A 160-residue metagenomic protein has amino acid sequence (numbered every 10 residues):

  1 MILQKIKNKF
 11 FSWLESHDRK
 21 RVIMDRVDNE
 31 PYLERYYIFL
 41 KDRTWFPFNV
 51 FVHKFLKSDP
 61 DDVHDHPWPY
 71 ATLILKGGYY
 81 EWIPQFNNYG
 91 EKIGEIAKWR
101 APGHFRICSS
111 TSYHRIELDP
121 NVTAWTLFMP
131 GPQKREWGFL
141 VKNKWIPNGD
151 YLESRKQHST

Functional and structural regions predicted by a protein language model:
M1-P47: A short, N-terminal "cap"/entry segment at the start of jelly-roll beta-barrel domains of the cupin/DSBH fold
T44-W45, Y70, W82, R100 (+1 more regions): Beta-sandwich/jelly-roll carbohydrate-recognition scaffolds of carbohydrate-active enzymes
F51-H66, S110: Conserved short histidine dyad/triad with adjacent acidic residue
P60-H66, K98, E117-D119: Short histidine-centered beta-strand/loop micro-motifs that create catalytic or ligand/metal-coordination sites
H66-E81: Short, conserved beta-strand element in jelly-roll/cupin
P84-R115: Short acidic-glycine-tyrosine-enriched beta hairpin
I107, R115, N121-G138: A short hydrophobic beta-strand segment most commonly corresponding to one strand of the jelly-roll/cupin
E136-T160: Active-site or metal-binding loop neighborhoods of secreted/extracellular toxin and effector enzymes
